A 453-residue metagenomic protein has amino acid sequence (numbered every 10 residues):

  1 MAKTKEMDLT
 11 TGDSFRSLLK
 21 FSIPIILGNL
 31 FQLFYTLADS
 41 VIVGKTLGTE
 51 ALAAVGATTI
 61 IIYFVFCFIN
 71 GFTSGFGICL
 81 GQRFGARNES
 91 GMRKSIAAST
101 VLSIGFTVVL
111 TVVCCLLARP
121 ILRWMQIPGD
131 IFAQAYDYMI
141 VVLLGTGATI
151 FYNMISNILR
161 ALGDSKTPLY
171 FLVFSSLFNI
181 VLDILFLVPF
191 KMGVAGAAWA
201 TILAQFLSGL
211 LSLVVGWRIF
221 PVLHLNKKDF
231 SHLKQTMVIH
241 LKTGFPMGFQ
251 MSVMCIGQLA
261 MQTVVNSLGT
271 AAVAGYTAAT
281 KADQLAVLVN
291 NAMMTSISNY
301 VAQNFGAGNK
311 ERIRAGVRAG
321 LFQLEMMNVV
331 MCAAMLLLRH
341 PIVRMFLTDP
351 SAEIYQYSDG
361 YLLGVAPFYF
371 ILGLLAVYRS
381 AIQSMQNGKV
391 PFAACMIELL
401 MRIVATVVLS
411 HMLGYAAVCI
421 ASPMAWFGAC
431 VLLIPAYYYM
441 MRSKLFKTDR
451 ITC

Functional and structural regions predicted by a protein language model:
M1-S22, L80-G147, P189-F245, V301-F368 (+1 more regions): Short alpha-helical transmembrane segments in multi-pass integral membrane proteins
L9-L47, I60-G75, C79, I104-T111 (+5 more regions): N-terminal transmembrane alpha-helices
K20-D39, V141, Y152, S175 (+4 more regions): Transmembrane helical elements of multi-pass membrane transporters/channels
I25, N29, V41, I78 (+17 more regions): Transmembrane alpha-helix boundary and packing residues in multipass membrane permease domains and related
F34-A53, L122-G129, L185-M192, S252-L285 (+3 more regions): Helix-terminus/linker motif at the lipid-water interface of multi-pass membrane proteins
V43-Y63, G129-Q134, V194-A195, T236-T243 (+5 more regions): Interfacial/gating helices of multi-pass transporter permease domains
L52-V112, T149-P168, G275-R339, L372-Q386 (+1 more regions): Small-residue-rich hydrophobic transmembrane alpha-helices
T73, V142-R160, P168-S176, A197-S212 (+4 more regions): Short runs within selected transmembrane alpha-helices of multi-pass transporters and secretion channels
